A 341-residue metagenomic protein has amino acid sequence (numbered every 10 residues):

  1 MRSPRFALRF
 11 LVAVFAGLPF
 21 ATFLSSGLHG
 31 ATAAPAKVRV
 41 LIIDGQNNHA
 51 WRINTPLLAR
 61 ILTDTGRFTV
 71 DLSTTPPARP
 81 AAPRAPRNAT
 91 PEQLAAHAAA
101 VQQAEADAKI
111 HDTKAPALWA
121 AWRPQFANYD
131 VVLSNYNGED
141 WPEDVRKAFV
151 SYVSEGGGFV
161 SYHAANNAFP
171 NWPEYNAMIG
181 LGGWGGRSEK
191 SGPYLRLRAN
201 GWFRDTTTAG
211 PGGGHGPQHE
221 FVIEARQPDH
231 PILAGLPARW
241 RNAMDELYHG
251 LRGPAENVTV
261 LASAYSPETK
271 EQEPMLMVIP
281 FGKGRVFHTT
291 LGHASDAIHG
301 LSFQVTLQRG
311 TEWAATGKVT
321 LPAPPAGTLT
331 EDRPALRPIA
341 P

Functional and structural regions predicted by a protein language model:
M1-L8: N-terminal secretory signal peptides that target proteins for export/translocation
R9-G27: Bacterial N-terminal signal peptides
A33-V38, I53-N54, D64, T74-L94 (+4 more regions): Extracellular ligand-binding/catalytic regions of CAZymes and related secreted enzymes and adhesion modules
R39-I43, A50-F169: Helical hinge/lid and interdomain linker segments adjacent to catalytic or ligand-binding clefts that mediate domain
G45-N48, T207-P211, G216-E220, G292-L301: Active-site rim elements
T63, T69, A98, P116-A117 (+1 more regions): Catalytic beta-strand/loop cores that center a nucleophilic Ser/Cys/Thr and support acyl-enzyme chemistry
Q125, V131-S134, G138-P231: A glycine-rich, often tryptophan-bearing local segment used as a flexible ligand/cofactor-contacting loop or short
G156-V160, L261, F287: Structural detector of well-ordered beta-strand residues that form the stable sheet scaffold of enzyme domains
